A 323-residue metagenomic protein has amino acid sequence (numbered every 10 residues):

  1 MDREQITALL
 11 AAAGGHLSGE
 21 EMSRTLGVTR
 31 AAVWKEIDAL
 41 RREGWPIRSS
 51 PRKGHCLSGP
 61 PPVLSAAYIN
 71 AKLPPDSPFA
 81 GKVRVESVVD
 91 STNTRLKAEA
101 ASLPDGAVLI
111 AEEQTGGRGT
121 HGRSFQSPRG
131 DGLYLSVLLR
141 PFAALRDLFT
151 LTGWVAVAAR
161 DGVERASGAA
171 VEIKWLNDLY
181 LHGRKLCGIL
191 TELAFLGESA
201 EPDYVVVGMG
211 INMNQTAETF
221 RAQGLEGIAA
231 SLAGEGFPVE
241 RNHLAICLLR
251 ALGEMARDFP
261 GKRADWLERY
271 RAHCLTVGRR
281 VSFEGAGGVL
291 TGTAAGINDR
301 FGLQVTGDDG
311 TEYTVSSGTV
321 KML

Functional and structural regions predicted by a protein language model:
D2-R165, K185-C187: N-terminal lobe of the biotin/lipoate ligase/transferase fold
Q5-T7, G19-E20, R24-T25, D105-G106 (+3 more regions): Catalytic beta-strand/loop module used to bind and position nucleotide/cofactor moieties in cofactor-attachment
